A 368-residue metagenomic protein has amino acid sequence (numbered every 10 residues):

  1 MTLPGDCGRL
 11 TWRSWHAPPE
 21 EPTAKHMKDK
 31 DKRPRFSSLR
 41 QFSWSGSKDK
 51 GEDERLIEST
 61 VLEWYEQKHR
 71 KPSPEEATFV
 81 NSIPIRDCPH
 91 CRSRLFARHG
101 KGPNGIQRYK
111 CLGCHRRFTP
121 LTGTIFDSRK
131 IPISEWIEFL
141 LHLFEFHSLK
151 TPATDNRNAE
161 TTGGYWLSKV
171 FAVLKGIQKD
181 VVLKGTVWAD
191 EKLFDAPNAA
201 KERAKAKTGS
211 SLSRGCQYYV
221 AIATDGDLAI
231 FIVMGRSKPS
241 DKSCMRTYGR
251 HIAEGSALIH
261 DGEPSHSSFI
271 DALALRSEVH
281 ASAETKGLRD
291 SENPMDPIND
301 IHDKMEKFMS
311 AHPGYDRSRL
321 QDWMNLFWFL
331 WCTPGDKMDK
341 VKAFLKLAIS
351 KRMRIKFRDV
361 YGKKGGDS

Functional and structural regions predicted by a protein language model:
T2-S368: Residue-level recognition of single "structural anchor" positions that define or cap local secondary structure
